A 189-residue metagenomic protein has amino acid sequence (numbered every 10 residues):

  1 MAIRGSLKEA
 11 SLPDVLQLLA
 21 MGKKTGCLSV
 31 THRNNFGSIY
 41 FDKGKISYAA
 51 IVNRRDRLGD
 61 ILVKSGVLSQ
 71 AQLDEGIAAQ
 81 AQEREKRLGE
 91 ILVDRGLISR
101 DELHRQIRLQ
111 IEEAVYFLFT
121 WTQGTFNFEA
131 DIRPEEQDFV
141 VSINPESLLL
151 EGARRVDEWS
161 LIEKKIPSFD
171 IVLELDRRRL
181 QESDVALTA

Functional and structural regions predicted by a protein language model:
M1-A189: Acidic, Ser/Thr/Pro-enriched low-complexity segments and adjacent helix/loop capping patches that create flexible
